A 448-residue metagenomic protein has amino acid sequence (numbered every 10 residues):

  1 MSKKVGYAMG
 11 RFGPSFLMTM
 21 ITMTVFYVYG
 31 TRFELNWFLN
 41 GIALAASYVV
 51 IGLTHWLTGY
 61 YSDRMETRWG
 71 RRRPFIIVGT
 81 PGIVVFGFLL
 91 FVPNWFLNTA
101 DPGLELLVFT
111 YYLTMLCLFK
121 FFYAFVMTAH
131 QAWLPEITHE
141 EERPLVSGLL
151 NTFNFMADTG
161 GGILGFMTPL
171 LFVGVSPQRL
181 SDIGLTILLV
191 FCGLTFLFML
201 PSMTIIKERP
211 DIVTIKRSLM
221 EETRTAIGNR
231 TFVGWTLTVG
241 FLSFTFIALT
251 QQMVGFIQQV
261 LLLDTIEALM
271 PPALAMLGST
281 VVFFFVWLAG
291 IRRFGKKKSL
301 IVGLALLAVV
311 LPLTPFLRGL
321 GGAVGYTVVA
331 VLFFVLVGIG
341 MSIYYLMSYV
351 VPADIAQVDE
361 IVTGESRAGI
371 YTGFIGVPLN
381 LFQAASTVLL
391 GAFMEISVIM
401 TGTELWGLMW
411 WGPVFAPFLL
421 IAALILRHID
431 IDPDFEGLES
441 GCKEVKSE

Functional and structural regions predicted by a protein language model:
M1-E448: Membrane-embedded alpha-helical bundles of multi-pass transporters/translocases, especially carrier/permease families
